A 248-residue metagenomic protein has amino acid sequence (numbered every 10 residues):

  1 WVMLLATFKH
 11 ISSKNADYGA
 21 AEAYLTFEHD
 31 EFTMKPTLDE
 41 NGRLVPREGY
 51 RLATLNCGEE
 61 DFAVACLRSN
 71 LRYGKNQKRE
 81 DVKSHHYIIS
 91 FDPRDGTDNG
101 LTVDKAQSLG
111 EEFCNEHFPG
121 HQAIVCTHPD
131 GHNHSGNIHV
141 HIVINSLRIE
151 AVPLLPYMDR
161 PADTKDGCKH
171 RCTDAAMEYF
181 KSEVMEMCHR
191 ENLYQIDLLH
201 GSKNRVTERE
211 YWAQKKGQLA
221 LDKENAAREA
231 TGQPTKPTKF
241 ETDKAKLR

Functional and structural regions predicted by a protein language model:
W1-R248: N-terminal nicking endonuclease/strand-transfer module with a His-rich metal-binding environment and a catalytic Tyr
